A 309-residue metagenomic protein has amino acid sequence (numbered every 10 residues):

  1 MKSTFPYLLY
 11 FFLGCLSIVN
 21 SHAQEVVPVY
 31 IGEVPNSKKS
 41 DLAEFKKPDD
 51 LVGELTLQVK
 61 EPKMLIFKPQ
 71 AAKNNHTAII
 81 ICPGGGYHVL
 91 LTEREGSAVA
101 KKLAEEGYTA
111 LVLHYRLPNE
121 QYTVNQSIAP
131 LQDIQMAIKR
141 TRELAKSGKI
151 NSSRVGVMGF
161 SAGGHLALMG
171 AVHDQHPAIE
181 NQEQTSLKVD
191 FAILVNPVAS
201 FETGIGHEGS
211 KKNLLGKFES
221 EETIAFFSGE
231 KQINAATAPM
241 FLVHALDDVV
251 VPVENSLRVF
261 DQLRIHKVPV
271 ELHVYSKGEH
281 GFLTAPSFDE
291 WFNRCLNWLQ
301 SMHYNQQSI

Functional and structural regions predicted by a protein language model:
Q24-K73: N-terminal cap/lid segment of alpha/beta-hydrolase-fold proteins
K46-L51, P197-Q232, A238: Mobile cap/lid helix-loop segments that gate and shape the active-site cleft of serine hydrolases
N75-G84: Short beta-strand element of the alpha/beta-hydrolase
L91-T92, G96-V99, Y115-S152, A285-F288: Catalytic nucleophile-loop/oxyanion-hole region of alpha/beta-hydrolase and closely related hydrolase-like folds
M136-G206, I224: Primarily recognizes the serine-hydrolase "nucleophile elbow" in alpha/beta-hydrolase and SGNH/GDSL folds
F201, D247-V251: Acidic catalytic loop of the alpha/beta-hydrolase fold
A236, L242-H244, D248: Short beta-strand/loop motif that positions the catalytic acidic residue of the alpha/beta-hydrolase fold
V253-I309: C-terminal catalytic histidine-bearing segment of alpha/beta-hydrolase fold enzymes
